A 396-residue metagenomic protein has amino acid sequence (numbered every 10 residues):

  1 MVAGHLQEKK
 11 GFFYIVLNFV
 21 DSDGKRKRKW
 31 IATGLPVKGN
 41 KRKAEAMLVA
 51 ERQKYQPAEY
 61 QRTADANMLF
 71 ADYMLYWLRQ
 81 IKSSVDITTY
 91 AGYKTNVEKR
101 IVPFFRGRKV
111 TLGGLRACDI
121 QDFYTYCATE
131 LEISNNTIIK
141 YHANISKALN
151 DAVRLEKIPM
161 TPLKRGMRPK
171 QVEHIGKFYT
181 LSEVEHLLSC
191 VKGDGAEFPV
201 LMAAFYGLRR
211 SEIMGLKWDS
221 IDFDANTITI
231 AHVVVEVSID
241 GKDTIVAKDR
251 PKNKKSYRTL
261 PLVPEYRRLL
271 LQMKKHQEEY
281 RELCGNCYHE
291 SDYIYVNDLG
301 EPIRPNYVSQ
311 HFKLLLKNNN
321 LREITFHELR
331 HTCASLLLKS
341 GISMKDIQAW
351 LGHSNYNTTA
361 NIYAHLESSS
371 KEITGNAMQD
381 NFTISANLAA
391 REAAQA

Functional and structural regions predicted by a protein language model:
M1-K10: Short N-terminal "domain-start" leader segments that mark the transition from disordered tails or signal peptides into
K9-F12, F19-C118, M273-E290: N-terminal DNA-binding module of tyrosine recombinases/phage integrases
N40, L78-K157, E173, P302-Y307 (+1 more regions): N-terminal core-binding DNA-recognition domain of tyrosine site-specific recombinases/integrases
N135, I139-Y141, R154, I158-W218 (+6 more regions): Basic, Lys/Arg- and aromatic-enriched nucleic-acid-binding interface segment
R154, L201, F205, E212 (+4 more regions): C-terminal catalytic core of tyrosine-transesterase DNA break-rejoin enzymes
F178, V234-E236, L351-A377: Catalytic-site neighborhood detector that most strongly recognizes the C-terminal catalytic loop/helix of tyrosine
A225, E236-Y257, P264-Y266, Q272 (+2 more regions): C-terminal secondary-structure termini that scaffold catalytic or DNA-interacting sites
V263-L321: Active-site/catalytic core of tyrosine-dependent DNA strand-transfer enzymes
